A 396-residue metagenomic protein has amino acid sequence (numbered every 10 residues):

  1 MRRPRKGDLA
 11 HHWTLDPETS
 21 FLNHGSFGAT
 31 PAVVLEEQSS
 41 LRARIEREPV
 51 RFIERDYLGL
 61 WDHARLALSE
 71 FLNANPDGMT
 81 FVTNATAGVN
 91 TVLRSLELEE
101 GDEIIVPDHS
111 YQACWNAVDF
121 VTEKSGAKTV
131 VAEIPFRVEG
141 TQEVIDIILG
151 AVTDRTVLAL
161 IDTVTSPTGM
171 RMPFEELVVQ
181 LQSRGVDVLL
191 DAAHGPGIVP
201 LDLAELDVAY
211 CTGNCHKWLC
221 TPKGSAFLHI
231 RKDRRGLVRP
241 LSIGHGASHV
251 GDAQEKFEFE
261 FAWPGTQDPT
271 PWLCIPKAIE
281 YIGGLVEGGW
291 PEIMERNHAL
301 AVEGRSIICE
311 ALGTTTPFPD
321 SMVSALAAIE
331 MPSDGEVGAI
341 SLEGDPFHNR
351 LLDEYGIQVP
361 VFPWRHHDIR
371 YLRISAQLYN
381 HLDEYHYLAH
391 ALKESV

Functional and structural regions predicted by a protein language model:
M1-V396: Pyridoxal 5′-phosphate
